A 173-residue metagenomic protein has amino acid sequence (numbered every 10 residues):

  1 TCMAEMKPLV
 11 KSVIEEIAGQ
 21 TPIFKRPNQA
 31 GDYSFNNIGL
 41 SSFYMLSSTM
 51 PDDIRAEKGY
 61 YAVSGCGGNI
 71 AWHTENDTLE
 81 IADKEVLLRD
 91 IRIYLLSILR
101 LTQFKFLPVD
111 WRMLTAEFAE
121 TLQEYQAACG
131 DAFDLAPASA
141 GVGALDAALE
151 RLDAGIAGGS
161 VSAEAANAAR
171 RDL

Functional and structural regions predicted by a protein language model:
T1-A71, D83, C129-D172: Metal-dependent peptidase/peptidase-like ectodomains
E16, R100-F104, E124: A structural signal for alpha-helix termini and helix-coil/disorder junctions
S34-N37, D110-E117, E124-Q126: Catalytic-domain carbohydrate-binding cleft regions of carbohydrate-active enzymes
P51-A119: His/Asp/Glu-rich mid-to-C-terminal helical/loop segments that flank catalytic regions of hydrolases
